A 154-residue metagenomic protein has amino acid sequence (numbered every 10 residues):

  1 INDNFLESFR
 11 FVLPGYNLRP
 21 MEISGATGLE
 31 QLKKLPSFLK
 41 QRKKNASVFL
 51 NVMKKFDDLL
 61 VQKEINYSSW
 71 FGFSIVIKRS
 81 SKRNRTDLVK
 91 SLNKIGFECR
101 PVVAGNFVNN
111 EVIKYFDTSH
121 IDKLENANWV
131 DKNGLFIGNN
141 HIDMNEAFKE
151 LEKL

Functional and structural regions predicted by a protein language model:
I1-L154: PLP-dependent aminotransferase class I/II
